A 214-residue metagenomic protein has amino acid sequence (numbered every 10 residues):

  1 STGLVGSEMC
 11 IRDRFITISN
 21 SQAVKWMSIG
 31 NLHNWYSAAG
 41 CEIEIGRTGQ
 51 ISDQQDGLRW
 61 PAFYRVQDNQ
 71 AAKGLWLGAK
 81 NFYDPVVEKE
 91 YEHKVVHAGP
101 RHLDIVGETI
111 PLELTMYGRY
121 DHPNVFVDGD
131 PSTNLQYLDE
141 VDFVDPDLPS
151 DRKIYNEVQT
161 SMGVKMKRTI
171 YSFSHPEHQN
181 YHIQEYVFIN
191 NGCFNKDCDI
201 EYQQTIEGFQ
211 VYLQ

Functional and structural regions predicted by a protein language model:
S1-G6, I11: Single conserved hydrophobic/aromatic residue that forms the stacking wall/gate of nucleotide- or nucleobase-binding
D13, R152-I154, D199: Carboxylate-dense, calcium-coordinating segments in secreted/extracellular and ER-lumen proteins
F15-S19, A23-P85, E90: Eukaryotic intrinsically disordered, low-complexity regulatory regions enriched in Ser/Thr and Pro
N34-Y36, D56, S161-G163, E177-Y181 (+1 more regions): Short, surface-exposed loop/turn motifs at beta-strand boundaries within globular domains
G46, P61, R65, A79-F82 (+4 more regions): Predominantly extracellular/luminal cell-surface or secreted proteins
N69-H182: Extended, loop-rich substrate-binding clefts of extracytoplasmic carbohydrate-active enzymes
E177-Q214: Acidic (Asp/Glu-rich), glycine- and aromatic
